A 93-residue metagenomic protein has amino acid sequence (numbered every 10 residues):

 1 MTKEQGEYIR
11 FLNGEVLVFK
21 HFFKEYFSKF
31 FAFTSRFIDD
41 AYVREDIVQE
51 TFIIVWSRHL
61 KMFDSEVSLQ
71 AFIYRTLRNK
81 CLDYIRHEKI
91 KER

Functional and structural regions predicted by a protein language model:
M1-S28: N-terminal module of bacterial RNA polymerase sigma factors
L12, F52-S68, E88: Sigma70-family region 2
F22, Y26, F30, T51 (+1 more regions): Residue-level preference for hydrophobic side chains embedded in well-ordered alpha helices
F23, A41-R58: Conserved RNAP core-binding helix
Y42, V67-A71: Conserved catalytic/ATP-binding subdomain
R75-R93: Arg/Lys-rich amphipathic alpha helix in sigma70-family domain 2
